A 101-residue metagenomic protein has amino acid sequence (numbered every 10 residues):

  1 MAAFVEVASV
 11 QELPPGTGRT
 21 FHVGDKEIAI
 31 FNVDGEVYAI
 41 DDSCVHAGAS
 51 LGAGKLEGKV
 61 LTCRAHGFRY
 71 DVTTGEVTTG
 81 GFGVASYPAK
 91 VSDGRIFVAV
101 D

Functional and structural regions predicted by a protein language model:
M1-G58, V72, E76, A85-D101: N-terminal pre-ligand scaffold of iron-sulfur
C44, C63-H66: Short cysteine clusters
R64-A65, G83-A85: Short secondary-structure transition/capping segments
R69: Short helix-to-coil "ATP-lid" hinge immediately C-terminal to the conserved N-box Asn in the Bergerat
T79-G80: Short Gly/Pro-enriched turn/cap motifs at secondary-structure boundaries
